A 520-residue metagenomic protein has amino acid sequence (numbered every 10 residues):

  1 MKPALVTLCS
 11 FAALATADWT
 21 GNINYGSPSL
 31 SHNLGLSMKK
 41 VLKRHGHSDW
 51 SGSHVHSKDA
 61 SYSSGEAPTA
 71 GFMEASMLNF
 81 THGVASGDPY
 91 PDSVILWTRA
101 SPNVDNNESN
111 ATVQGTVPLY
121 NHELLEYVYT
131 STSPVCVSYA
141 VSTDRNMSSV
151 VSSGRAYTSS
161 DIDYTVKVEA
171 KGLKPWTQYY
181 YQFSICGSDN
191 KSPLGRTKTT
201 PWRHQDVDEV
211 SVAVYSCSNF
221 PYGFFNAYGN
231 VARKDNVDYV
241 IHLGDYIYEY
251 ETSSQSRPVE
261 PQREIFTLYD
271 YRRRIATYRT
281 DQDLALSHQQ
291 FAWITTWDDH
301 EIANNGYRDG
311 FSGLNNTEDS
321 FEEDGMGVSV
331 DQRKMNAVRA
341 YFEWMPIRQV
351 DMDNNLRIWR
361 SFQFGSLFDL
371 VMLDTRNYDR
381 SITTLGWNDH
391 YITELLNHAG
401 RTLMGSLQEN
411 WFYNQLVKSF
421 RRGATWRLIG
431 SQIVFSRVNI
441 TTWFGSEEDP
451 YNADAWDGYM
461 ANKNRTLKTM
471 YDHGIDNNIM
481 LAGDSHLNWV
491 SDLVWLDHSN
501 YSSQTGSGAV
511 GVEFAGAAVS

Functional and structural regions predicted by a protein language model:
M1-T20: Fungal secretory targeting signals
D18-S520: Metal-dependent phosphoester/phosphodiester hydrolase catalytic core
